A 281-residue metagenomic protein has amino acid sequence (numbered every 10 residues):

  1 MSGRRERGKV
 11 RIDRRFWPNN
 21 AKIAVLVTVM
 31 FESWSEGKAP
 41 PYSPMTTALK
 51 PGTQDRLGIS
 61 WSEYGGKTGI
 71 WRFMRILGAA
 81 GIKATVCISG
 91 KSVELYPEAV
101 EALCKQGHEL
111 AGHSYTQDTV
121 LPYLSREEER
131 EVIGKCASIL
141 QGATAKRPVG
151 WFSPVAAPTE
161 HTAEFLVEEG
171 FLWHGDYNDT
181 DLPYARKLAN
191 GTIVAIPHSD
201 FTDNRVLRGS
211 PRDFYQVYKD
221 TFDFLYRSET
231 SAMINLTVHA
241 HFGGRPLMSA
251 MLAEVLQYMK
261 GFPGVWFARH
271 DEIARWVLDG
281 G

Functional and structural regions predicted by a protein language model:
S2-V194, Y215-L236, F242-G281: Catalytic alpha-helical scaffold of carbohydrate-active enzymes acting on polysaccharides/glycoconjugates
P183, A195-G209, D213: Positively charged, amphipathic and often flexible ligand-engagement surfaces
